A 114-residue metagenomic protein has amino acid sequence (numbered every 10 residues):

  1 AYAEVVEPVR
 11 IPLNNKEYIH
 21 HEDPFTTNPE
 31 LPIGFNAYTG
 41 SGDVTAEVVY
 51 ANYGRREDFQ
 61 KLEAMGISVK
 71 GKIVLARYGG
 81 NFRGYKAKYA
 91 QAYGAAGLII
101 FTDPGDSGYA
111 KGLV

Functional and structural regions predicted by a protein language model:
A1-K70: Noncatalytic luminal/extracellular "stalk/propeptide" segments of secretory-pathway proteins
A51-V114: A conserved hydrophobic secondary-structure block that centers on an alpha-helix together with its immediately flanking
